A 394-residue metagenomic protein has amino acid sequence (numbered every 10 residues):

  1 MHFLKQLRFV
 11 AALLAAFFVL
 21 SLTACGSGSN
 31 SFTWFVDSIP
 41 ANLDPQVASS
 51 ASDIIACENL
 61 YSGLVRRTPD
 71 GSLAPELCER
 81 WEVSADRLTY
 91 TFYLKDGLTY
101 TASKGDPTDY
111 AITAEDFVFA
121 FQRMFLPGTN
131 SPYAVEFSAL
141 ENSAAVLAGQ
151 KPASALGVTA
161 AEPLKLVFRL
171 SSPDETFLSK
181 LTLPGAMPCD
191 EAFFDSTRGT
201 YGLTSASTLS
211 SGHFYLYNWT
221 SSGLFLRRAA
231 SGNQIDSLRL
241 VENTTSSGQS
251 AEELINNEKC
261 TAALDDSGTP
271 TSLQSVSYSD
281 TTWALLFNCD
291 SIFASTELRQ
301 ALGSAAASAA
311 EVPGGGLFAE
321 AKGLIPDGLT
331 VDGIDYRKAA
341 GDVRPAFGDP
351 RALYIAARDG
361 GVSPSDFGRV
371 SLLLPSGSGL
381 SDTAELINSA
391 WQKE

Functional and structural regions predicted by a protein language model:
F35-A85, Q122, T129, L209-S210: N-terminal lobe/hinge region of extracytoplasmic solute-binding protein
V36-E58, L77, K104-Y110, E175-P188 (+1 more regions): A structural "hinge/loop" feature
E79-E136, A294: Aromatic- and charge-enriched surface segment that lines or borders ligand/interaction sites
S154-A155, E162-L164, R169-L240: Gly/Pro-rich hinge or "lid" segments in bacterial periplasmic/extracellular proteins
D195, S222-P270: Ligand-site clamp/hinge motif
S221, Y354-E394: Ligand/substrate-recognition segments at binding pockets and active sites
R227-A230, T244, S275-A301, A305 (+2 more regions): A bilobed periplasmic-binding-protein/Venus flytrap-type ligand-binding module shared by bacterial periplasmic
S304, G316-G360, S376-S381: Structural transition elements
